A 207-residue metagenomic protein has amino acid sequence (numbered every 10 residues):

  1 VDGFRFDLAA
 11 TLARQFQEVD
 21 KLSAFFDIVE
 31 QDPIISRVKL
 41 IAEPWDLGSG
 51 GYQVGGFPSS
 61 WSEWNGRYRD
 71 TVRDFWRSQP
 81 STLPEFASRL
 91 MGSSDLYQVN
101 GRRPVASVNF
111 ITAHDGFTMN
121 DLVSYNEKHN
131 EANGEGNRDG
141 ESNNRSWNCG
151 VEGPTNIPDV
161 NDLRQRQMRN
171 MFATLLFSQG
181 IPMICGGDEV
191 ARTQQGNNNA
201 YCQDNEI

Functional and structural regions predicted by a protein language model:
V1-Q15: Active-site groove signature of glycoside hydrolases
A10, D46, R192: Short, glycine/acidic-enriched loop or turn micro-motifs at the edges of active sites
R14-K21, Q195-N199: Short glycine/threonine-rich loop-to-helix capping motif typified by GTGT followed within a few residues by an Asp-Pro
K21, F25-G186, Y201-Q203: Conserved alpha/beta catalytic core and glycan-binding cleft of carbohydrate-active enzymes
C185-V190, Q194: Short acidic/histidine-rich active-site segments
N205-I207: Short, intrinsically disordered, charge-balanced linker/junction segments flanking boundaries in proteins
